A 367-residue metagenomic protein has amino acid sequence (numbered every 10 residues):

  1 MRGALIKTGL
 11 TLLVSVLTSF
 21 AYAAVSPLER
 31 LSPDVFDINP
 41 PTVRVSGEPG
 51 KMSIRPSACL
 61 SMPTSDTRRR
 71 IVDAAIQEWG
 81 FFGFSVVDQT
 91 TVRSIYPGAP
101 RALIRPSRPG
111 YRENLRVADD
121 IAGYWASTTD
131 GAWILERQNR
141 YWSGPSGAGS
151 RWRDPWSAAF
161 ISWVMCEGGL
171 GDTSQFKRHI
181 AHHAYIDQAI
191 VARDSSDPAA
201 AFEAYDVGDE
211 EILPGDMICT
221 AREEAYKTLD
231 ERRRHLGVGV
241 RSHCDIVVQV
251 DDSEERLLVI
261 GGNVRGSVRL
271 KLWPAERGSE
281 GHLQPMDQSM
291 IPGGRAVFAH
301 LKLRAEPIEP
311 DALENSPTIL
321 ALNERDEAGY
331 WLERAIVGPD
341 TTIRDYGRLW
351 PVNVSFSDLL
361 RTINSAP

Functional and structural regions predicted by a protein language model:
M1-L10: Bacterial N-terminal signal peptides that target proteins for export
G9-S19: Bacterial N-terminal signal peptides
A21-V25: Boundary at the C-terminal end of the N-terminal hydrophobic targeting segment
S26-T173, L320-P367: N-terminal capping segments
G98-S146, D187-E203, K227-G237, E276-I291: Surface-exposed intrinsically disordered loops and tails
S150-A158, L170-D172, H183, R193-A201 (+1 more regions): Core nucleotidyl-transferase/polymerase catalytic module
R178-R265: ...with weaker cross-activation on analogous glycine-rich loops/strands in unrelated enzymes
N263-P367: Low-complexity, Gly/Ser/Thr/Pro-rich intrinsically disordered linker/tail segments
